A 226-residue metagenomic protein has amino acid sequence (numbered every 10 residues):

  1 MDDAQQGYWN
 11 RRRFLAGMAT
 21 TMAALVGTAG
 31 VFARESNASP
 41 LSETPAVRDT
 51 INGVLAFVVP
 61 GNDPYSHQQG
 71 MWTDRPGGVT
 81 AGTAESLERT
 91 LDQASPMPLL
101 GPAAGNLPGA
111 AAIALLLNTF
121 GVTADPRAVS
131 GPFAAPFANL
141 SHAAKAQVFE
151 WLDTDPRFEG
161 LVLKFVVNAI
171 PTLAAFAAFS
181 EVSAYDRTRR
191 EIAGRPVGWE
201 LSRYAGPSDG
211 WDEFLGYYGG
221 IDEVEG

Functional and structural regions predicted by a protein language model:
M1-W9: N-terminal secretory signal peptides
Y8-R12, E43-I51: Onset of an N-terminal alpha helix
W9-F32, S141: N-terminal export leaders
A29-G30, Q69, Y185: Residue-level detector of alpha-helical recognition elements and their boundaries
S39-E43, F137: Generic alpha-helical structural element
V47, I51, L55-A177, E181: Flexible, low-complexity segments enriched for small/polar residues
P156-G226: Long, amphipathic alpha-helical surface segments
